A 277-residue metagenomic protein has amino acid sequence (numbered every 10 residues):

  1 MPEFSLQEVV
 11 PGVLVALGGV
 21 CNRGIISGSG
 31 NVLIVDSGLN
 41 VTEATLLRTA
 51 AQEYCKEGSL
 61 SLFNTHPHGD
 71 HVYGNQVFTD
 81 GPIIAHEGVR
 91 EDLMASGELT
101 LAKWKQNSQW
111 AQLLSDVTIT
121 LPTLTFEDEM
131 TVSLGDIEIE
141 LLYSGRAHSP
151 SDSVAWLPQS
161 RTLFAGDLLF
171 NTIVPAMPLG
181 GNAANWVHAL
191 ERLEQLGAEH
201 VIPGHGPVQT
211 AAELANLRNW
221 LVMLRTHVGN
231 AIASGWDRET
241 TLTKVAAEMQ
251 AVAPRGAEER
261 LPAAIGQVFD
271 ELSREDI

Functional and structural regions predicted by a protein language model:
M1, P122-L142: Short, conserved active-site entrance elements at the starts or edges of catalytic domains
F4, V15-A16, L114-V117, L121-T123 (+1 more regions): Short Gly/Pro-enriched turn/cap motifs at secondary-structure boundaries
F4-T49, A155-G166: Conserved beta-strand hairpin/beta-sheet module of binuclear metal-dependent hydrolase folds, prominently
Q7-E8, I26, M130-L134, P203: Short acidic-hydrophobic surface loop/beta-edge motif
G12, I26, D36, A51 (+10 more regions): Divalent metal-coordination and catalytic microenvironments
N31-L33, L39-V41, T131, E138-N230: Metallo-beta-lactamase
T49-L124, T131, T226: Active-site HxH/HxHxD metal-binding segment of metal-dependent hydrolases
Q195-L196, V208-I277: Accessory terminal helices/loops
